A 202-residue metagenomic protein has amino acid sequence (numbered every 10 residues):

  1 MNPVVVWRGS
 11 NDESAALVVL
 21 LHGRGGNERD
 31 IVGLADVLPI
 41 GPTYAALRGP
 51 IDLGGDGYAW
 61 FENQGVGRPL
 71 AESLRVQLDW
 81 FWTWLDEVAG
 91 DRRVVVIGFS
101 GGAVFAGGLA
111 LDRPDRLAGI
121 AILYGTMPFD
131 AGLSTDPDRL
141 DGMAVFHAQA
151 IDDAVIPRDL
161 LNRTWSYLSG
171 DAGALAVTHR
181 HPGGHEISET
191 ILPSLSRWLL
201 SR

Functional and structural regions predicted by a protein language model:
M1-R92: Serine-hydrolase catalytic machinery in alpha/beta-hydrolase-like enzymes
G33, G108-D112: Active-site signature of alpha/beta-hydrolase-fold catalytic machinery across serine- and Asp/Cys-nucleophile hydrolases
I97-G102, A106: Gly/Ala-rich beta-loop-alpha elbow adjacent to hydrolase catalytic centers
D115-P128: A conserved short beta-strand
M127-A144: Conserved serine/cysteine hydrolase catalytic core
F129, I151-P157, E186: Acidic catalytic loop of the alpha/beta-hydrolase fold
D141, F146-Q149, D153: Short beta-strand/loop motif that positions the catalytic acidic residue of the alpha/beta-hydrolase fold
D159-R202: C-terminal catalytic histidine-bearing segment of alpha/beta-hydrolase fold enzymes
